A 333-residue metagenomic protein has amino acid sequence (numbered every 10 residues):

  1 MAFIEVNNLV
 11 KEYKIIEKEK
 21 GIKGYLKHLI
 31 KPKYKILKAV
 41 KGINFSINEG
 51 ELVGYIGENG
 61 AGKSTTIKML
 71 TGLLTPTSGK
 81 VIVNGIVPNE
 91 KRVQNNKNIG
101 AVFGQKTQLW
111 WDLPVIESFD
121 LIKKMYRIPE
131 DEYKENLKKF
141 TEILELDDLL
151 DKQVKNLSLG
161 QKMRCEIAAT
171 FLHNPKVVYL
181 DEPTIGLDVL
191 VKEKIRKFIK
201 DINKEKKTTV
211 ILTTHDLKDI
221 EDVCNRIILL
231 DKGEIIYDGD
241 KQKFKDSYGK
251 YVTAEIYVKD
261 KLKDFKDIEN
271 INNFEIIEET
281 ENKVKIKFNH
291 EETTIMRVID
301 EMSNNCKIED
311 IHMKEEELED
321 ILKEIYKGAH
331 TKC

Functional and structural regions predicted by a protein language model:
G21-L29, D120, K124, E132-L149: Conserved ABC ATPase "signature" region
G79-E90, N95-N96: Conserved ABC transporter NBD signature motif
Q153-L157: Conserved ABC ATPase signature
V178-E182: Catalytic Walker B motif of ABC-type/P-loop ATPase nucleotide-binding domains
K197-K287: ABC transporter nucleotide-binding domain
